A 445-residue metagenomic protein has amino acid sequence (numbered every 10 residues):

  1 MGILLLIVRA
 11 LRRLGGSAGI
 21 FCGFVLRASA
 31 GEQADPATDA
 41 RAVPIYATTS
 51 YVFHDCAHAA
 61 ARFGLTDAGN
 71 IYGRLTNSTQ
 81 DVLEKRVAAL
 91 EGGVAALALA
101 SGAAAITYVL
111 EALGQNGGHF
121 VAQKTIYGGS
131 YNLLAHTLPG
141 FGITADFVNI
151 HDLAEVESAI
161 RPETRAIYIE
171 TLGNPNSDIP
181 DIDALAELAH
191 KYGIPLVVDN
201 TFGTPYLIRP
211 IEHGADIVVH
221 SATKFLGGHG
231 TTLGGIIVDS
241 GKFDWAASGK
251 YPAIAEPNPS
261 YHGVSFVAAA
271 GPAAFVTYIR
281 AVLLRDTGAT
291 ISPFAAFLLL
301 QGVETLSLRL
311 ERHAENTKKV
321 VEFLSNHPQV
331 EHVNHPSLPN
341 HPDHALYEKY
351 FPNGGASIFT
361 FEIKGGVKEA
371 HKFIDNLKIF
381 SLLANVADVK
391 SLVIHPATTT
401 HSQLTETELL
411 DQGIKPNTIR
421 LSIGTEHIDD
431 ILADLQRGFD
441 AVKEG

Functional and structural regions predicted by a protein language model:
M1-L4, R9-G15, G19: Short, low-complexity, charge-dense intrinsically disordered segments
I7, A30-P36, A95-N326: Conserved PLP-enzyme active-site core in the AAT-like
G19-N77, K85-R86, I419: N-terminal "arm"/small-domain region of PLP-dependent enzymes with the aminotransferase-like
V52-C56, D244-W245, L306, G366-E369 (+2 more regions): Short, acidic Gly/Pro/Ser/Thr-rich loop/turn segments
D55-T107, G129-H136: Conserved N-terminal alpha-helix of the aminotransferase class I/II PLP-enzyme fold
A68, V94, A295, L299 (+2 more regions): Short amphipathic alpha-helical segments
V94, G117, A135, T144 (+4 more regions): PLP-dependent enzyme catalytic core of the Aspartate aminotransferase-like
L310, K318, S325, Q329-I419 (+1 more regions): Conserved C-terminal alpha-helix-loop-beta "cap" of PLP-dependent enzymes that closes/shapes the active-site mouth
